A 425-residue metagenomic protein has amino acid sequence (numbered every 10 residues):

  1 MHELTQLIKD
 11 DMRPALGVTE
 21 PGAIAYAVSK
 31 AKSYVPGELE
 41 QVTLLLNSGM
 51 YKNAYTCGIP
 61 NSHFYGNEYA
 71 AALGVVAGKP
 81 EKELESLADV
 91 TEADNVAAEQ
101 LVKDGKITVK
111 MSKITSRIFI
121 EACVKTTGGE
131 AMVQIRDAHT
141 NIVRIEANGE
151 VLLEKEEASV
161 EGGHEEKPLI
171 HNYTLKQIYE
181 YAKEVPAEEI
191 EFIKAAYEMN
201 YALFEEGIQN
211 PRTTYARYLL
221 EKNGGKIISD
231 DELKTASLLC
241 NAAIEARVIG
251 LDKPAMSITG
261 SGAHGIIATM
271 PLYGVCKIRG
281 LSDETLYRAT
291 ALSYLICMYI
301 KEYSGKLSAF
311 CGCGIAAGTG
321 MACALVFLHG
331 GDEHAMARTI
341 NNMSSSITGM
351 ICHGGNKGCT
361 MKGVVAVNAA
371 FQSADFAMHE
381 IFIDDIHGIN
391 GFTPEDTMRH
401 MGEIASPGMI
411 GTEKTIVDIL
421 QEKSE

Functional and structural regions predicted by a protein language model:
M1-T5, E38-M50, D231-G250, D283-K301 (+1 more regions): Acidic-glycine-rich active-site phosphate/pyrophosphate-binding loop
M1-Y34, L39: N-terminal signal-anchor module of multipass membrane proteins
L4-R13, G49-C57, A246-S257, M298-L307 (+1 more regions): Glycine/charged-rich beta-loop-alpha catalytic/anionic-binding loops adjacent to active sites
P14-K30, K253-M270, G312-A316: Conserved phosphate/anionic-ligand binding catalytic regions in large, soluble enzymes, centered on
A15-T19, G49-M50, R136-T140, I145-A147 (+7 more regions): A structural signal for small-residue-enriched, beta-sheet-centric alpha/beta enzyme cores and oligomeric scaffold folds
I24-V124: Early transmembrane hairpin of solute transport permeases
K32-Y34, V275-T290, M298-V365, M378-D385: Hydrophobic alpha-helical bundle architecture
K103-G250, T415-E425: Signature of multi-pass transmembrane helix bundles
